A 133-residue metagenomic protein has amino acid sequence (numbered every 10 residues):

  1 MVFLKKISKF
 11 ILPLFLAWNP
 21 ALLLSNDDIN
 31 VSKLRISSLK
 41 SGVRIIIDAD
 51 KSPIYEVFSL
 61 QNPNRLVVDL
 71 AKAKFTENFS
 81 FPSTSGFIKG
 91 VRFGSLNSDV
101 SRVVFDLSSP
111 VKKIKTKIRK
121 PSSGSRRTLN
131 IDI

Functional and structural regions predicted by a protein language model:
V2-I7, L22-I133: Signal-peptide-cleaved, periplasmic/extracellular N-terminal interaction regions immediately downstream of the signal
I11-N19: Bacterial N-terminal signal peptides
